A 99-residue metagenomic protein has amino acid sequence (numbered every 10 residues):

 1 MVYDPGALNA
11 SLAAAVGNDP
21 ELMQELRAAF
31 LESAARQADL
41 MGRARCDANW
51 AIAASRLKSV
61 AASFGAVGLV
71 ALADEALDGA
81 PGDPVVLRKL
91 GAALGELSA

Functional and structural regions predicted by a protein language model:
M1-A99: Two-component system phosphorelay core
